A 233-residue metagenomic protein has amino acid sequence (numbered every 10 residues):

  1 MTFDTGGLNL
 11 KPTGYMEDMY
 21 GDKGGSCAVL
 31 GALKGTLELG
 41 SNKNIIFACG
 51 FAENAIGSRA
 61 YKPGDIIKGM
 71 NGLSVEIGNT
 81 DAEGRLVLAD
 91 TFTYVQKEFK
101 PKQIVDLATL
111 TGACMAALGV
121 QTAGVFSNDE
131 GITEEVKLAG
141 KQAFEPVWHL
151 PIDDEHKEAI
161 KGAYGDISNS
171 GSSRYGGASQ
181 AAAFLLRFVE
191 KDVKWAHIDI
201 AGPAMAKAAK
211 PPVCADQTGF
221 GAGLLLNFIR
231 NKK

Functional and structural regions predicted by a protein language model:
M1-K233: A generic structural signal for tightly packed, nonpolar segments enriched in small/aliphatic residues
